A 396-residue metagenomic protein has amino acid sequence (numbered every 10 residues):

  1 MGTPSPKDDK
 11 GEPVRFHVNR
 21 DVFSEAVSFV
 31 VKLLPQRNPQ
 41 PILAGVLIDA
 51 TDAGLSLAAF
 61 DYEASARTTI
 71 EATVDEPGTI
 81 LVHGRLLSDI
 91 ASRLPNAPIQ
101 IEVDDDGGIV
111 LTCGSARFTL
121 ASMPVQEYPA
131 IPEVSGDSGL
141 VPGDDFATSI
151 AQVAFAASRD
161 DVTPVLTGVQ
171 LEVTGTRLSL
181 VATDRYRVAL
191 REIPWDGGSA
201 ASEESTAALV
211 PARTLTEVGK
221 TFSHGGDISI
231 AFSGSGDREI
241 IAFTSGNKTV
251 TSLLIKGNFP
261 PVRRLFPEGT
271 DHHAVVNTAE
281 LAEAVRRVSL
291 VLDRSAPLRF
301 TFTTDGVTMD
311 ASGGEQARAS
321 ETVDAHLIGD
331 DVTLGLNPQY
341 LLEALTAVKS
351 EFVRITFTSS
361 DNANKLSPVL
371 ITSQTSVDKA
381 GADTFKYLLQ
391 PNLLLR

Functional and structural regions predicted by a protein language model:
M1-R396: Structural preference for solvent-exposed beta-strand-turn elements and adjacent flexible terminal/loop segments within
